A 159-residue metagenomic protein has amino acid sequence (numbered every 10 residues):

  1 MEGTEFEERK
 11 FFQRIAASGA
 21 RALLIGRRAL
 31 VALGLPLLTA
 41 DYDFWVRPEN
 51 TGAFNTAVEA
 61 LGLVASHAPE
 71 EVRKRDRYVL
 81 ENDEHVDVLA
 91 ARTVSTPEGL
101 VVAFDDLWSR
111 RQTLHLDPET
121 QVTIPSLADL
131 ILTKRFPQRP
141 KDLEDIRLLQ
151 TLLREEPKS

Functional and structural regions predicted by a protein language model:
M1-S159: Compositionally biased terminal segments of proteins
